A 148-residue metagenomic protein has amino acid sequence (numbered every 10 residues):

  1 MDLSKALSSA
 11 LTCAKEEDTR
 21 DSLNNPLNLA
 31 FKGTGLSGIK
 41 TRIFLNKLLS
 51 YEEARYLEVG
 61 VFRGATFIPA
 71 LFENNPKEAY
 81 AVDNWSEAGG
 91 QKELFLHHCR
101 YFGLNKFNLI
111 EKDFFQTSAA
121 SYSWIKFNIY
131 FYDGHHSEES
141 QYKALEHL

Functional and structural regions predicted by a protein language model:
M1-L148: A short alpha-helical cap/connector motif
